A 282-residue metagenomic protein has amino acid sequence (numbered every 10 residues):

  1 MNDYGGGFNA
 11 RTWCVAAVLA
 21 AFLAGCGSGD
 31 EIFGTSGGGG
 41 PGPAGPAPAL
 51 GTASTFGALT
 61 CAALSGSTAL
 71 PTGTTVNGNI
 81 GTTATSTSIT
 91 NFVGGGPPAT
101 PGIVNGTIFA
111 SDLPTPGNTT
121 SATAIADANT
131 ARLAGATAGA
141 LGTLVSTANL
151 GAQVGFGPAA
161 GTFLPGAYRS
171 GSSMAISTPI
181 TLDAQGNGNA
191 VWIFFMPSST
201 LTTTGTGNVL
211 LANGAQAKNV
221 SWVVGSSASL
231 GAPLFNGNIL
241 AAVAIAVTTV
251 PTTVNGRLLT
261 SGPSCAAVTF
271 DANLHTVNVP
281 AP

Functional and structural regions predicted by a protein language model:
N2-V15: Bacterial N-terminal signal peptides that target proteins for export
F22-G25: C-terminal motif of bacterial Sec signal peptides marking the signal peptidase cleavage site
G27-P282: Solvent-exposed adhesion/ligand-recognition segments of exported proteins
